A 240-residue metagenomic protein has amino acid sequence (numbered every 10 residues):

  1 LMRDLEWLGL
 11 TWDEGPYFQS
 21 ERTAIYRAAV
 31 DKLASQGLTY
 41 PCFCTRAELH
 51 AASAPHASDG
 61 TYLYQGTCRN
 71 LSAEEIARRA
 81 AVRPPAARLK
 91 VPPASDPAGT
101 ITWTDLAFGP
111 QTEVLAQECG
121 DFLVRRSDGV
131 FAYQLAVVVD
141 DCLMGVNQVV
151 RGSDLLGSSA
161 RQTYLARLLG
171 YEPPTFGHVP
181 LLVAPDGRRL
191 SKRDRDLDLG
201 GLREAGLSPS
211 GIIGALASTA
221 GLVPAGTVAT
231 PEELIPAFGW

Functional and structural regions predicted by a protein language model:
L1-A57, S153-Y171: N-terminal Rossmann-like or analogous alpha/beta NTP/dinucleotide-binding catalytic cores that position adenine
T11, T39-Y40, S58-D59, E74 (+2 more regions): A general structural signal for well-ordered secondary-structure junctions
G15, F43-C44, F176, I212 (+1 more regions): Residue-level detector of family-conserved "landmark" positions at structurally sensitive sites
S20-Q36, D59-Q65, P85-A94, T219-E233: Short secondary-structure transition/capping segments
T23, R46-L49, T61, Q65 (+4 more regions): Alpha-helix initiation and N-capping motif
A34-R46, A94-W103, F108, G226-W240: A short, terminal or domain-edge coil/loop segment
A47-S191, D198-R203: Active-site cores that bind ATP or allylic diphosphates and position pyrophosphate for catalysis
A77-R78, A94-D96, R188-R193, D198-W240: Non-catalytic terminal extensions that flank enzyme cores
